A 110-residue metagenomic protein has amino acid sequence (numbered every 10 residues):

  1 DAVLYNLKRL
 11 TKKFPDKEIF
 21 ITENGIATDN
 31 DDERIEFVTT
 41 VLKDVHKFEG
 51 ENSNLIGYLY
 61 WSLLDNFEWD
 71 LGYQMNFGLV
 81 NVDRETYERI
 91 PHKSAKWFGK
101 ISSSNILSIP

Functional and structural regions predicted by a protein language model:
D1-P110: Non-catalytic scaffold segments within catalytic domains of secreted glycoside hydrolases
